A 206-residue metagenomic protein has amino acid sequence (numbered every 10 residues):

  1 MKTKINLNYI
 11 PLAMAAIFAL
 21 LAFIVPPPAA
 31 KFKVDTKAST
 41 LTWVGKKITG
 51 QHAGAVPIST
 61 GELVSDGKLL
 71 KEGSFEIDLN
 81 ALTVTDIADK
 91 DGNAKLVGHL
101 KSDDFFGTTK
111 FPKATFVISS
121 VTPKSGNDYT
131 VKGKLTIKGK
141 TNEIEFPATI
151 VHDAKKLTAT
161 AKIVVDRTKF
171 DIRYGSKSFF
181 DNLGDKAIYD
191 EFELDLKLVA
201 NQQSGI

Functional and structural regions predicted by a protein language model:
K2-A13: Bacterial N-terminal signal peptides that target proteins for export
P11-A22: Bacterial N-terminal signal peptides
F23-I206: Low-complexity, acidic/polar, glycine-enriched regions of mature
